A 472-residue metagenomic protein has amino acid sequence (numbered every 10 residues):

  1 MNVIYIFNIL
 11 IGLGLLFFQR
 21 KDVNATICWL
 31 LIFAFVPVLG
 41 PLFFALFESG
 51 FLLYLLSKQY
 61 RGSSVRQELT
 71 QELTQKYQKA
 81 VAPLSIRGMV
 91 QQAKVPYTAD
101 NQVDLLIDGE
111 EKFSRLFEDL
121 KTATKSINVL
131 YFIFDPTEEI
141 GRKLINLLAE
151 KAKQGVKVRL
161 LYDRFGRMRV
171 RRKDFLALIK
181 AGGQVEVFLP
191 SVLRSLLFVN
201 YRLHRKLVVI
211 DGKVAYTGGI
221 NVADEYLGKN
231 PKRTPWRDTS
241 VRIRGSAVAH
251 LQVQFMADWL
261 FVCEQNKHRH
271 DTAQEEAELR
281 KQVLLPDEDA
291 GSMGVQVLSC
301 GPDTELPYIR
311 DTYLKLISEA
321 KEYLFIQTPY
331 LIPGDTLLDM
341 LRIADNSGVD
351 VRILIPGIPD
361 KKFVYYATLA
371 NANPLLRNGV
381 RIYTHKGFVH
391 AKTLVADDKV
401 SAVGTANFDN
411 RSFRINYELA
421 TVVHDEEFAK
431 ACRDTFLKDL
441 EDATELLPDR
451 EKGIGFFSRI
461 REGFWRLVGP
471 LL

Functional and structural regions predicted by a protein language model:
M1-D311, K315, E319, P359 (+4 more regions): N-terminal localization/anchoring segments of enzymes in phospholipid and broader phosphate metabolism
D163, P329-Y330, V364: Glycine- and other small-residue-rich loops at beta-strand/loop junctions that grip anionic moieties
T239, Q327-T328: A short, conserved beta-strand element enriched in hydrophobic/aromatic residues
Y323: Phosphate-/nucleic-acid-contacting segments
Y330-V351, P356, K361: Helical hairpin unit composed of two closely spaced alpha helices linked by a short loop
M340-I343, A370, L437: Short, solvent-exposed amphipathic alpha-helical segments in soluble enzyme and RNA/protein-processing domains
V349-D409: C-terminal structural cap/anchor segments
